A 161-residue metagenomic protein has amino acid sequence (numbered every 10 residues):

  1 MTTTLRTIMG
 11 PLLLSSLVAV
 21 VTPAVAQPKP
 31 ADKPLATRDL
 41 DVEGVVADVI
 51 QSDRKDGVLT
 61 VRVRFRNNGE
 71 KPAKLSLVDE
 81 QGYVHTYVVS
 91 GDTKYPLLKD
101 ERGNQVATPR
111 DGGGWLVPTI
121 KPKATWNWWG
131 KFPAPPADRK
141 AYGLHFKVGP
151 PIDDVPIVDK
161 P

Functional and structural regions predicted by a protein language model:
M1-L5: N-terminal secretory signal peptides that target proteins for export/translocation
G10-V20: Bacterial N-terminal signal peptides
V21-A26: Sec/Tat signal peptide C-region and signal peptidase I cleavage site
Q27-R38, W115-P161: Surface-exposed edge beta-strand/loop patches
D32-K55: Low-complexity, acidic Ser/Thr/Pro/Gly-rich terminal tails and inter-domain linkers that flank the onset of structured
G44, V58-T60, T125-W129: Intrinsic-disorder/low-complexity, polar/charged segments enriched in Ser/Thr/Lys/Arg/Asp/Glu/Gln
Q51-D53, R64-N67, L77-D79, E101 (+3 more regions): A mature extracytoplasmic/lumenal domain signature
D53-K55, R66-I120: The feature marks short-to-medium sequence segments in extracytoplasmic or secretory-pathway proteins
